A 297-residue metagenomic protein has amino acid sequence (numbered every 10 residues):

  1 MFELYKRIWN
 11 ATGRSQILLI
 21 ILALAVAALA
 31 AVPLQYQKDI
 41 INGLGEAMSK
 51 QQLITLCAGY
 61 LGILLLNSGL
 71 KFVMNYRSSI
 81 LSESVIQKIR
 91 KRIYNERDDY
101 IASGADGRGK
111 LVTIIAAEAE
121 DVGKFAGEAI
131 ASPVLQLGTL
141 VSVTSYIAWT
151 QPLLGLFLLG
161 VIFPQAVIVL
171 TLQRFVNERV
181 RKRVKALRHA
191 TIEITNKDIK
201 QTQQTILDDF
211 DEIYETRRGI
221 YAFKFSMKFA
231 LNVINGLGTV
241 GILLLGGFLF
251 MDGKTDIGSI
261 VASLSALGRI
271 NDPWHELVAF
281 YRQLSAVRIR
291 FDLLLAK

Functional and structural regions predicted by a protein language model:
M1-A30, G45-L56, M74-S78, S82 (+6 more regions): Membrane-integrated ABC transporters
K6, N10-G13, A102, A117-A126 (+6 more regions): An intracellular "coupling" helix at the cytosolic face of ABC transporter transmembrane type-1 domains
R14-L70, A148-L153, K254-I257: Transmembrane helix-loop-helix hairpins at lipid-water interfaces of multipass membrane proteins, especially the type-1
L19-V26, E128-R183, L244-T255: Transmembrane helices of ABC transporter permease
L29-K38, N42, I63-G104, R108 (+4 more regions): Juxtamembrane helix-loop junctions of ABC transporter transmembrane domains
G59-K71, V161-A166, K228-L231, N235 (+1 more regions): Hydrophobic alpha-helical segments in the permease module
K91-A119, H189-E212, F280, L293-K297: Short intracellular "coupling" helices and adjacent cytoplasmic loop segments at the cytosolic face of multi-pass
K182, A186, I270-K297: Cytosolic ends of transmembrane helices, especially the final helix of ABC transmembrane type-1 domains
